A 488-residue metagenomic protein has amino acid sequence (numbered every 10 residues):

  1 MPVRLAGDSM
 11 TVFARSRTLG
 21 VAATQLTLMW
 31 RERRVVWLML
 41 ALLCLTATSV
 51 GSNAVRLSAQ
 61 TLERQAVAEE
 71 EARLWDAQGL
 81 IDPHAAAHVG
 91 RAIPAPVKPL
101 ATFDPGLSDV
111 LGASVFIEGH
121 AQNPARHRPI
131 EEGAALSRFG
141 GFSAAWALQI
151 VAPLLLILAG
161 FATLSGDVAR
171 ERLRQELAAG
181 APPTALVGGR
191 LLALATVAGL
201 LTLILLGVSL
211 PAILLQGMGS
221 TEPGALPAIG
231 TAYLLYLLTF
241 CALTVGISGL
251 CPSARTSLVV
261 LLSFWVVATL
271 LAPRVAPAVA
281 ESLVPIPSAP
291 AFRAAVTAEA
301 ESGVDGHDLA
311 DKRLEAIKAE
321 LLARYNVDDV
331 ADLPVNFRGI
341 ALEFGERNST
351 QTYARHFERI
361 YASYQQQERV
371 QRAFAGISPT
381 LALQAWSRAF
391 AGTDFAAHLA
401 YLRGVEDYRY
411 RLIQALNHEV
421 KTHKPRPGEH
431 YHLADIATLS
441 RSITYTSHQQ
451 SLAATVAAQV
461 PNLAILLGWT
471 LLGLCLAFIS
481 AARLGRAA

Functional and structural regions predicted by a protein language model:
P2-G140, L258-A488: Transmembrane alpha-helical segments and their membrane-interface loop/helix boundaries that make up the transmembrane
R15, L19-A23, G140, T184 (+4 more regions): Alpha-helical membrane-protein architecture signal
V21-A22, W30-R31, L158-L200, A481 (+1 more regions): Helix-loop-helix units of permease transmembrane domains in multi-pass membrane transporters, especially ABC
L28, G166, L210-L214, G249 (+1 more regions): Transmembrane helix-loop junction
S49-G51, N123, R128, E132-F139 (+4 more regions): Secretory targeting signals
A101-P105, G140-R172: Long, hydrophobic alpha-helical segments
L156-G160, L243, V259, A477: Hydrophobic/aromatic residues in alpha-helical transmembrane segments
